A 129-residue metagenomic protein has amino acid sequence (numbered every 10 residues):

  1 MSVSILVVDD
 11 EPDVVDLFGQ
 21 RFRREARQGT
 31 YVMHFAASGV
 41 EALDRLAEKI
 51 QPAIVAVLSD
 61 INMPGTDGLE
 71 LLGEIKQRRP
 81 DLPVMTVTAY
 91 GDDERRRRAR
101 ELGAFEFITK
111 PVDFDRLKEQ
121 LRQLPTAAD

Functional and structural regions predicted by a protein language model:
P12-H34: Two-component/phosphorelay signaling modules centered on CheY-like receiver
G19, F35-A56, Q77: Acidic, metal-coordinating helix/loop segments flanking the phosphotransfer/catalytic sites of two-component signaling
E41-A47, L69-D81, E101: Short amphipathic alpha-helix used as the core "switch/output" element in two-component signaling
M63: Receiver (REC) domain active-site loop signature in two-component systems and cognate sites in sensor histidine kinases
E70, G91-I108, R116-E119: Alpha4 helix (beta4-alpha4-beta5 surface) of REC/receiver domains from two-component response regulators
D113: Receiver (REC) domain switch/active-site region of two-component response regulators
L117-D129: Receiver (REC) domain switch/output surface
